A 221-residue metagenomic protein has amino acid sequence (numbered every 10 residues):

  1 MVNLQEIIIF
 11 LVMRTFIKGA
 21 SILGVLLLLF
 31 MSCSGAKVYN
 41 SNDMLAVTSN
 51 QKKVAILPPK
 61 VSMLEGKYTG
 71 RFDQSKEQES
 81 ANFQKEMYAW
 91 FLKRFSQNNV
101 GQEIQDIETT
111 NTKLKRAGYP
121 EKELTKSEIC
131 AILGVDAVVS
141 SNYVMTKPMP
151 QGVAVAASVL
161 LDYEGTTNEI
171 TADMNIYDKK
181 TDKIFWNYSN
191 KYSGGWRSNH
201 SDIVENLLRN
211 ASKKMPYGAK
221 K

Functional and structural regions predicted by a protein language model:
M1-C33: Sec-dependent bacterial lipoprotein signal peptides
I17, D43, Y119-E121, S127 (+1 more regions): Hydrophobic alpha-helical segments, principally membrane-spanning helices and signal/leader peptides
C33-L64, I132-L133, Y143-A154, L161-K221: C-terminal/domain-edge helix-coil "capping" segments
K53, P59-S140, V144, K179-S189 (+2 more regions): N-terminal segment of the mature soluble domain
T69-R71, V153-A156: Short, glycine/charged-enriched secondary-structure capping and boundary segments
K122-E123, A156-S158: Charged helix-capping and loop-helix junction motifs
